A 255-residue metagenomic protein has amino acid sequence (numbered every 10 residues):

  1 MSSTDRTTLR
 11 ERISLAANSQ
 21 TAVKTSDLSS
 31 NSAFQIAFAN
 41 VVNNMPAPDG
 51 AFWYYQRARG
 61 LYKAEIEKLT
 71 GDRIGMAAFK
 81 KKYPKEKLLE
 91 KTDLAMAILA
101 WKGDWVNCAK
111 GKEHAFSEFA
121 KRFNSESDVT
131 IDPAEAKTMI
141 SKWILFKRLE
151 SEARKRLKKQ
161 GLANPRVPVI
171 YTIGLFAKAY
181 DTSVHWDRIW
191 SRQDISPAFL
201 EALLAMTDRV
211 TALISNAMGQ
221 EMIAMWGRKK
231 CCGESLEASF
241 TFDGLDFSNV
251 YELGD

Functional and structural regions predicted by a protein language model:
D5-V167, Y171-I173, K178-V184: C-terminal catalytic or substrate-handling cores of phosphate/nucleotide- and metal-cofactor-dependent proteins acting
E150, K159-D255: C-terminal accessory/interaction regions of large nucleic acid-associated machines
